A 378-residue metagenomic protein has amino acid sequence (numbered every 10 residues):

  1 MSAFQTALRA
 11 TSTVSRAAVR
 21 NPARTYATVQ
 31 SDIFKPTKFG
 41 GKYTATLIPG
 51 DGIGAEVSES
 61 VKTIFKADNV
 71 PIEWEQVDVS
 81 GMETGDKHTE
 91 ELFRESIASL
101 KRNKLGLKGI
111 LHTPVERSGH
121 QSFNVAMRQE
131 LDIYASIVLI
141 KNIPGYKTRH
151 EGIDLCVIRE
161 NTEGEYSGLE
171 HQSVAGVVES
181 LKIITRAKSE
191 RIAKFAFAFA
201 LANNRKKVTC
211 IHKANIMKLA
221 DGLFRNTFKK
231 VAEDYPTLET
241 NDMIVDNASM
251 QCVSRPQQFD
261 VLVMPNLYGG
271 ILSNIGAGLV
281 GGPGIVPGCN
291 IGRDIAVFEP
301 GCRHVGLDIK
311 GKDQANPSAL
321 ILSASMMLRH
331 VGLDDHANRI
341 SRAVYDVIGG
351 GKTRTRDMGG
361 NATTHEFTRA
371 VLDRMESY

Functional and structural regions predicted by a protein language model:
M1-K35: N-terminal mitochondrial targeting presequence
T44-G50, G106-I110, V208-A214, L322-R329: Short glycine-rich or small-residue beta-strand-to-loop segments that form or flank ligand, phosphate, metal/Fe-S
T46-F65, V174-D246, Q258: Glycine-rich phosphate/diphosphate-binding loop of Rossmann-like nucleotide-binding domains
D51-G54, K104, I158, A196 (+5 more regions): Buried hydrophobic positions in well-ordered alpha/beta secondary-structure cores of metabolic enzymes
P71-F93, C252: N-terminal beta-loop-helix "entrance" segment that forms/cooperates in small-molecule cofactor or anionic ligand
T84-E179, L267: N-terminal glycine-rich phosphate/adenylate-binding segment common to multiple enzyme folds
G85, V253-K352: Glycine-rich phosphate/nucleotide-binding loop
G168-E170, V177-C210, A214-M217, D334 (+1 more regions): Glycine-rich phosphate/pyrophosphate-binding loop and the adjoining helix
